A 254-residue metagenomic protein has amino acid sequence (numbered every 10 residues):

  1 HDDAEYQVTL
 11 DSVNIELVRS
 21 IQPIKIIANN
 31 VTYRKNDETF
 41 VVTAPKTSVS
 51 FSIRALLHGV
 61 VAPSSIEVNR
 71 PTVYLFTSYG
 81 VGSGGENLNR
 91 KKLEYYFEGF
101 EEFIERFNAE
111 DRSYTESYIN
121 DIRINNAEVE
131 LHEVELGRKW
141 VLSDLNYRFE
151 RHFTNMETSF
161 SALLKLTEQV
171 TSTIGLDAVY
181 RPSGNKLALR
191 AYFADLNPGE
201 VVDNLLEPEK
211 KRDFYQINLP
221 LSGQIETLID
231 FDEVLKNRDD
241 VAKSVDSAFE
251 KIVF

Functional and structural regions predicted by a protein language model:
H1-D2, T77, F193, I229: Contiguous N-terminal and early-domain "leader" segments and peripheral loops that mark the onset or edge of a domain
D3-D37: N-terminal leader/targeting pre-sequences
Y6-L10, V49, L189, S247: Generic structural motif
L10-S12, R70, N126, F153 (+2 more regions): Residue-level signal for tight coil/turn positions that link beta-strands
P23-K25, N30-F149, P198-P208, F214-N218 (+1 more regions): Secondary-structure transition motifs
F40-V42, H58-P63, E86, R138-S222 (+2 more regions): Interface amphipathic segments
F51, A55, R151, Y180 (+1 more regions): Residue-level signature of outer-membrane beta-barrel architecture
